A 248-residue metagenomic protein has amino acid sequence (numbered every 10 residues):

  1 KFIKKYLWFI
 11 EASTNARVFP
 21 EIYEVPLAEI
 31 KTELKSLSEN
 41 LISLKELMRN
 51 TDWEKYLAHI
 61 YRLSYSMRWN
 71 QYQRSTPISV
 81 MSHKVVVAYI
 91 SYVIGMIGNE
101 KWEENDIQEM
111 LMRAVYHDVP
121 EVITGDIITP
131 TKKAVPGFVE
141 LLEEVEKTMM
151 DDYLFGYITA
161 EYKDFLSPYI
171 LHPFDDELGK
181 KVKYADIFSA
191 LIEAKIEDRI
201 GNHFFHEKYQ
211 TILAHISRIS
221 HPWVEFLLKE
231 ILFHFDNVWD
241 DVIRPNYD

Functional and structural regions predicted by a protein language model:
K1-D248: Alpha-helical, largely C-terminal catalytic domains that coordinate divalent metal ions via clustered Asp/Glu/His
